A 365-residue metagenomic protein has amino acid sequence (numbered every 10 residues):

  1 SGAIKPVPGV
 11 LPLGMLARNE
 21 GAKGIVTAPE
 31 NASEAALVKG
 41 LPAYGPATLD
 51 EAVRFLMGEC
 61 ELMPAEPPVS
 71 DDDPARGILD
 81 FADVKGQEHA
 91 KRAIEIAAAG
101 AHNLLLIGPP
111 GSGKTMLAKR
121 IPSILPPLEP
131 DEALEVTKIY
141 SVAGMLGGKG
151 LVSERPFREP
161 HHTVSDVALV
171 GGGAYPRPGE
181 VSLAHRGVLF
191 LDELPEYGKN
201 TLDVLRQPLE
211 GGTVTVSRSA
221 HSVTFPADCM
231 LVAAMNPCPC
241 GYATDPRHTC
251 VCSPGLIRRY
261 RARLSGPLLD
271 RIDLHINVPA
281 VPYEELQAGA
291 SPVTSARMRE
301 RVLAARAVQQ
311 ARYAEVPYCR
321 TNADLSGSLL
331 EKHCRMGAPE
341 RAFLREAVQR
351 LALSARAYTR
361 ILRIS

Functional and structural regions predicted by a protein language model:
S1-A3, N31-E34, D50-E51, G111-S112 (+8 more regions): Conserved nucleotide-binding/hydrolysis micro-motifs of P-loop NTPases
S1-L105, P109-S112, S217: Peripheral, non-AAA+ core regions of ATP-driven protein-machinery
P12-L16, L117-I121, V136, A168 (+6 more regions): Alpha-helical scaffold elements adjacent to nucleotide-binding pockets in ATP/GTP-utilizing enzyme cores
N19-G21, K39, A99-A101, T163-V164 (+6 more regions): Short loop/turn elements that form and flank the Walker-type P-loop nucleotide-binding site in RecA-like NTPase cores
C60-I96, G100, P127-S182: P-loop NTPase nucleotide-binding/switch module
L105-G148, G211: Walker A/P-loop
P176, K199-I364: Basic, amphipathic alpha-helical bundle interface domains used for macromolecular binding and assembly
R186, D192-L194, V204: Walker B catalytic acidic pair
